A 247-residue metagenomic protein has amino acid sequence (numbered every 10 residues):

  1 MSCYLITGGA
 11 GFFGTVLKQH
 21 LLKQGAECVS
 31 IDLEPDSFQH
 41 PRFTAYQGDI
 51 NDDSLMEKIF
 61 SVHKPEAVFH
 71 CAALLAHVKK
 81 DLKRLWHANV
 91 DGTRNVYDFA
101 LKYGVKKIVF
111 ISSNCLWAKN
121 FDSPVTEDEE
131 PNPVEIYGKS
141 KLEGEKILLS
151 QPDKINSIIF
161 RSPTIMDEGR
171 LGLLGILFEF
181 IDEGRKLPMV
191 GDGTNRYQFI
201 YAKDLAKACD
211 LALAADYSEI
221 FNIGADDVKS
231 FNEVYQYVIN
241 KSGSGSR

Functional and structural regions predicted by a protein language model:
C3-Q24: N-terminal Rossmann NAD(P)H-binding glycine-rich loop of SDR-like oxidoreductase domains
P41-D52: Rossmann-fold cofactor-recognition segment
I50-A88, K102, L116, D122: NAD(P)H-binding glycine-rich loop region in Rossmannoid oxidoreductase-like domains and their noncatalytic homologs
N51, R84-N95, P131, E135 (+2 more regions): Glycine-rich NAD(P)-binding loop of the Rossmann-fold in SDR/ketoreductase-type enzymes
N95-I136: Conserved Rossmann-fold NAD(P)-dependent oxidoreductase catalytic core, especially the SDR/UDP-sugar
N132-I158: Active-site Tyr-X1-5-Lys
Q151-Y197, A202-A206, V238: NAD(P)-dependent short-chain dehydrogenase/reductase
A212-R247: Mid/C-terminal beta-alpha module of Rossmann-like enzyme folds, strongest in SDR-family dehydrogenases/epimerases
